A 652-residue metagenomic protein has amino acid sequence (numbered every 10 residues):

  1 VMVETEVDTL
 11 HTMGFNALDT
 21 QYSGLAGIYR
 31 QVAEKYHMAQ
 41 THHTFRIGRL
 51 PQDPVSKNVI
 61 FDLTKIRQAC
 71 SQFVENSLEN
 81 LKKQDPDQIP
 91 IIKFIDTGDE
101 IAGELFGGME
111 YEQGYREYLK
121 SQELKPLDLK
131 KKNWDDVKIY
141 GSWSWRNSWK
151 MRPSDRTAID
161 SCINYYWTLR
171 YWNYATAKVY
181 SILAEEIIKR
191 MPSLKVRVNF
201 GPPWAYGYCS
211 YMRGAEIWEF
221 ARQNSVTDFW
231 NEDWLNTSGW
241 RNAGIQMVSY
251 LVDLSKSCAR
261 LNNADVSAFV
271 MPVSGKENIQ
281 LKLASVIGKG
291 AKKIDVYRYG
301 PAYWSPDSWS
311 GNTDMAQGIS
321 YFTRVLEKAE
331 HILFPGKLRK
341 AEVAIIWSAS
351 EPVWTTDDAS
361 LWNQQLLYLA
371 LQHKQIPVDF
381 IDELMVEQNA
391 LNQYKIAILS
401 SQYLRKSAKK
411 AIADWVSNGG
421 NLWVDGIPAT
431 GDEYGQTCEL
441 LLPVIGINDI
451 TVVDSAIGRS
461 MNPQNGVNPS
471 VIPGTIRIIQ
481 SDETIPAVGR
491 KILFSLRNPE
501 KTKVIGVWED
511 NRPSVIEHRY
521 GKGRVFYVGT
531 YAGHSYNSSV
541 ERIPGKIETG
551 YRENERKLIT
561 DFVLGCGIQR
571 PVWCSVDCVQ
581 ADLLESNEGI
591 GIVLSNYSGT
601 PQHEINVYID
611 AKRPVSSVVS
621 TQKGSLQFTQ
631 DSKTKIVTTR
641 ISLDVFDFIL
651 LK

Functional and structural regions predicted by a protein language model:
V1, M13-Q21, Q52-F73, D160-K178 (+6 more regions): The substrate-binding groove and active-site-proximal loops of carbohydrate-active enzymes, especially glycoside
M2-H11, Q72-N80, C209-R222, K276-L283 (+1 more regions): Short, acidic/polar
M2-T44, S225-F229, K282-K293, A370 (+1 more regions): Catalytic domains of carbohydrate-active enzymes, especially glycoside hydrolases
T64, S77-Y250: Polysaccharide-binding and catalytic clefts of secreted carbohydrate-active enzymes
S181-V196, P203-W204, M212-A302, Y321 (+3 more regions): Catalytic-core region of carbohydrate-active enzymes that cleave or remodel glycosidic bonds
D228-G244, V266-Q317, L338-D357, I427-A429 (+2 more regions): Aromatic/acidic polysaccharide-binding cleft in carbohydrate-active enzymes
A291, N312-Q393, G426, R519: Aromatic-Pro/Gly-enriched surface loop or interdomain linker that acts as a lid/target-recognition segment
N392, S400-K652: A conserved amphipathic helix/loop scaffold that creates a polar/acidic microenvironment used either to coordinate
